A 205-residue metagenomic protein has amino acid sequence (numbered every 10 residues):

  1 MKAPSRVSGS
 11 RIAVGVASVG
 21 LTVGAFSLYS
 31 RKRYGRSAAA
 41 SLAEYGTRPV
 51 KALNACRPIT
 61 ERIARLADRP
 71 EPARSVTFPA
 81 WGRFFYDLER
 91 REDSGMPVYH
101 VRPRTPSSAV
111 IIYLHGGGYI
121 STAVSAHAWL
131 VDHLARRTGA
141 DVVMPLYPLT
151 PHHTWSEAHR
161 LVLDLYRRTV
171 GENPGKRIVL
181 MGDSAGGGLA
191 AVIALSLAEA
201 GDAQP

Functional and structural regions predicted by a protein language model:
K2-P103: A glycine/proline-hinged amphipathic helix-loop "lid/cap" segment that gates access to hydrophobic ligand pockets
S94, P106-S107, T138, P174: Residue-level preference for short coil/turn positions at secondary-structure junctions
V98, I112, L134, W155-P205: Short strand-loop-helix active-site module centered on a catalytic nucleophile
S108-G118: Short beta-strand element of the alpha/beta-hydrolase
G117-Y119, H152-H153: Short, contiguous strand/loop micro-motifs
A123-S125, T154-W155: Conserved catalytic-core motifs of eukaryotic protein kinase domains, centered on the activation segment
S125-M144, D164: Short amphipathic alpha-helix adjacent to the substrate-entry channel of hydrolases
L146-T150: Short beta-to-alpha linker loops that shape the active-site pocket of alpha/beta-hydrolase fold enzymes
